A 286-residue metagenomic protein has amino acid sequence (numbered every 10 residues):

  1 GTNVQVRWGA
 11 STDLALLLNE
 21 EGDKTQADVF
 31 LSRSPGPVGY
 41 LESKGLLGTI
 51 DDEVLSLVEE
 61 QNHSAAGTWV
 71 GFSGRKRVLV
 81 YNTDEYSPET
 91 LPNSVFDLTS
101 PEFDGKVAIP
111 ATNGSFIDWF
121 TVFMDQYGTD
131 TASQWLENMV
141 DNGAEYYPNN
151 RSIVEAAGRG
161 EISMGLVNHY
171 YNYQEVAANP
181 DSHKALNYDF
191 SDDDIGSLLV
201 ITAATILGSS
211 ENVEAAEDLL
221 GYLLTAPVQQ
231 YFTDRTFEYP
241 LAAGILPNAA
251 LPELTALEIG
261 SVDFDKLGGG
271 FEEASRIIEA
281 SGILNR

Functional and structural regions predicted by a protein language model:
G1-N3, E175: Short, polar/charged alpha-helical segment
Q5, G9-A15, N19, T25-I162: Extracytoplasmic ligand-binding site segments that recognize negatively charged/polar headgroups
G36-Y40, S163-A185: A ligand-binding cleft/hinge motif common to bilobed small-molecule-binding domains
L57-E60, R75, L136-V140, Y146-Y147 (+1 more regions): Periplasmic-binding protein-like
V78-E85, M124, V200-N212, Y231: A bilobed periplasmic-binding-protein/Venus flytrap-type ligand-binding module shared by bacterial periplasmic
F103-A111, Y222-L246: Periplasmic-binding protein-like
D130, E238-R286: An extracytoplasmic/periplasmic, membrane-proximal ligand-sensing/linker region
T131, W135, T202, E211-L223 (+1 more regions): Short amphipathic alpha-helical coupling segments at ligand-binding clamshell hinges and other catalytic/signaling
